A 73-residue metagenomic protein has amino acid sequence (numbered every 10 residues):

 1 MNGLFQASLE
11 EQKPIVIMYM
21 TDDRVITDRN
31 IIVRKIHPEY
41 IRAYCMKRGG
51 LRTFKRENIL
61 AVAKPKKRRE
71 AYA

Functional and structural regions predicted by a protein language model:
M1-A73: Short glycine- and basic-residue-enriched patches
